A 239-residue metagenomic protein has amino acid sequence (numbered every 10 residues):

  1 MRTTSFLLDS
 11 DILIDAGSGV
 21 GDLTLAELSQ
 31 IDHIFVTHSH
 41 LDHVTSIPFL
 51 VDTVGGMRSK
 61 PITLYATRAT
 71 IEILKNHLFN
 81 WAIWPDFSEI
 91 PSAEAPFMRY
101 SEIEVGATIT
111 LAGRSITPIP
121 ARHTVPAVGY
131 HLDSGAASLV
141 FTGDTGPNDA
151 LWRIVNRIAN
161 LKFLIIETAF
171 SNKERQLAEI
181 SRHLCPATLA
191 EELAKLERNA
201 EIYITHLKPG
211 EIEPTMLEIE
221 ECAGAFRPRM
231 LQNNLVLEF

Functional and structural regions predicted by a protein language model:
M1-E27, V128-G143: Conserved beta-strand hairpin/beta-sheet module of binuclear metal-dependent hydrolase folds, prominently
F6, D15, H38, L74 (+6 more regions): Divalent metal-coordination and catalytic microenvironments
D11, A16-S18, S39, A69 (+4 more regions): Active-site metal-binding loops of divalent metal-dependent hydrolases
I12, H33, R114, A137-L139 (+2 more regions): Structural motif
G19-A66, L161-K162: Active-site metal-binding motif and surrounding structural segment of the metallo-beta-lactamase
I62-A69, Y203-T205: Short internal beta-strands
R68-A127, A225-E238: Metallo-beta-lactamase
N148-E238: Cap/insert and terminal regions of metallo-dependent hydrolase folds
